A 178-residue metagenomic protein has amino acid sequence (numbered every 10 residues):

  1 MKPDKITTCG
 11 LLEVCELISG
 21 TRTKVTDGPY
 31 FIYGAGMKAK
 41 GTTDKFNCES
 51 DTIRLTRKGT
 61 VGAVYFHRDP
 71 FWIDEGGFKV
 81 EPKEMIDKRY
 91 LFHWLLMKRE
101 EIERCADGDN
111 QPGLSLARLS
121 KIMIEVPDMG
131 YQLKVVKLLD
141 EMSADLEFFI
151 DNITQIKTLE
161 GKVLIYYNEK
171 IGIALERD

Functional and structural regions predicted by a protein language model:
M1-G34, M129, L133, S143-T158 (+2 more regions): Non-catalytic DNA-recognition/assembly elements of restriction-modification systems
K2, E49-S50, N168-D178: C-terminal functional regions that serve as terminal interaction/effector modules
P3-D4, L95, R104, R118-S120 (+5 more regions): Generic detector of bulky aromatic hydrophobic side chains
G10-V126: DNA target-recognition domains and sequence-specific DNA-contacting regions of bacterial/archaeal
